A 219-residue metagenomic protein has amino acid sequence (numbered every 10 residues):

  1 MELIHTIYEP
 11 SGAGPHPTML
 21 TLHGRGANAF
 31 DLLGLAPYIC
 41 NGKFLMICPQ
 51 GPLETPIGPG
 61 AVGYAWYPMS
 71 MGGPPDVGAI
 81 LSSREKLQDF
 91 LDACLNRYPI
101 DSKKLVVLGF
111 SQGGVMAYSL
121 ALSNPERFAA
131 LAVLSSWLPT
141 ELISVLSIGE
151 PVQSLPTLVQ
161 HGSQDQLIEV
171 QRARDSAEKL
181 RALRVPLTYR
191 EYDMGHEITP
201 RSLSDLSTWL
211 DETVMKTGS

Functional and structural regions predicted by a protein language model:
M1-I100: Serine-hydrolase catalytic machinery in alpha/beta-hydrolase-like enzymes
H23-R25, L108-F110, G162: Conserved alpha/beta-hydrolase "nucleophile elbow" surrounding the catalytic nucleophile
Y38-N41, I148-S154: Short, conserved loop/helix-junction motifs that constitute active-site signature segments in enzyme catalytic cores
Q50, L108, L134-S135, Q160 (+1 more regions): Alpha/beta-hydrolase-fold catalytic nucleophile elbow
K103-V152: Primarily recognizes the serine-hydrolase "nucleophile elbow" in alpha/beta-hydrolase and SGNH/GDSL folds
V152-T157, L183-V185: Short, proline-enriched alpha-helix->beta-strand connector loops that line the catalytic pocket of alpha/beta-hydrolase
L158-H161, D165: Short beta-strand/loop motif that positions the catalytic acidic residue of the alpha/beta-hydrolase fold
V170-S219: C-terminal catalytic histidine-bearing segment of alpha/beta-hydrolase fold enzymes
